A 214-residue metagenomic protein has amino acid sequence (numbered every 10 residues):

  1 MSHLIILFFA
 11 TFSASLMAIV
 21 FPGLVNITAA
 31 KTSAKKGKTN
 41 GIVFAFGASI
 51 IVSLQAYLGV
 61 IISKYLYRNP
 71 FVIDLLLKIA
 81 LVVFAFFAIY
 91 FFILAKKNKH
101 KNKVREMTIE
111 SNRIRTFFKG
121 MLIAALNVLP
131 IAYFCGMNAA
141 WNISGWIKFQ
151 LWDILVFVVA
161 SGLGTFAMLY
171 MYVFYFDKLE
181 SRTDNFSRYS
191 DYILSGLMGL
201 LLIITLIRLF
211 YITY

Functional and structural regions predicted by a protein language model:
M1-V20, I42-F46, M107-L126, W152-L163: Small-residue-enriched transmembrane helix starts and helix-helix packing motifs in multi-pass inner-membrane proteins
H3-D74, M137-W152: Juxtamembrane transmembrane-helix termini in multi-pass membrane transport proteins
F12, L16, V20, S53-L54 (+4 more regions): Hydrophobic/aromatic residues within the transmembrane alpha-helices of Major Facilitator Superfamily
K38-I114, Y175: Membrane helix-loop-helix hairpins that form the core translocation module of multi-pass transporters
G47-I51, K119-Y133, L194-M198: Select subsegments of transmembrane alpha-helices in polytopic membrane proteins, especially boundary-proximal
L66, R113-F117, M121, W141 (+3 more regions): Hydrophobic alpha-helical segments of integral membrane proteins, encompassing both true transmembrane helices
N69-K101, V156-Y175, E180-Y214: Selective transmembrane alpha-helices of multi-pass membrane proteins
V128-G145, I204-Y214: Alpha-helical transmembrane segments and their membrane-interface junctions in multi-pass membrane proteins
